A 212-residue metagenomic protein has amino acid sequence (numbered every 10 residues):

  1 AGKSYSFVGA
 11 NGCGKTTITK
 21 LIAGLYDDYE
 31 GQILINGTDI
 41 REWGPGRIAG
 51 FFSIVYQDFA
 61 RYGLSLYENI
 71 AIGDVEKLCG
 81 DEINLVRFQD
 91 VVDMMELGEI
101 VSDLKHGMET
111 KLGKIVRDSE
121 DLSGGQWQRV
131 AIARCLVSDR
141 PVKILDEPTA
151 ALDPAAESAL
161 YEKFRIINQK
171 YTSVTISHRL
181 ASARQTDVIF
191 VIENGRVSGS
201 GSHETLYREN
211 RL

Functional and structural regions predicted by a protein language model:
A1-L212: ABC-type nucleotide-binding domain
